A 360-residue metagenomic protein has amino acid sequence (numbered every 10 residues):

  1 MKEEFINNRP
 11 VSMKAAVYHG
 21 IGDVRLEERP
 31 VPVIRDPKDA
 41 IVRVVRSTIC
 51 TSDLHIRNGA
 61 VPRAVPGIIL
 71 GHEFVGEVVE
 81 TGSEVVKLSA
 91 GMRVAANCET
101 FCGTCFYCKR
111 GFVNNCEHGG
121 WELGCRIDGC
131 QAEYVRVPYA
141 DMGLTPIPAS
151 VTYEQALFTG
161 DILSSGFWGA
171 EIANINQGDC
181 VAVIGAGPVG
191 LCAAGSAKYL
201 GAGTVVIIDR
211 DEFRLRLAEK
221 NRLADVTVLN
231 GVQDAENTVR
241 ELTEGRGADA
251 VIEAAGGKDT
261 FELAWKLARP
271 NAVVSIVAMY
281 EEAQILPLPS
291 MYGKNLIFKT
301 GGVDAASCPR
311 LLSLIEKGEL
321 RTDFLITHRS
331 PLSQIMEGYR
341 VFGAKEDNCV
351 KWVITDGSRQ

Functional and structural regions predicted by a protein language model:
M1-V75, E133-V135, Y139, N230 (+1 more regions): Short N-terminal strand-loop motif that marks the start of NAD(P)H/FAD-dependent oxidoreductase cofactor-binding domains
K2-M13, Q233, E262-K266, A305-Q360: C-terminal hydrophobic helical "lid"/dimerization subdomain of Rossmann-like NAD(P)H-dependent oxidoreductases
P32-S47, A60-K109, P148-V151: Glycine-rich beta-strand-centered segment in the early N-terminal region that forms part of a ligand/cofactor-binding
S89, A149-V232: Mid-domain Rossmann-like dinucleotide-binding core that forms the NAD(H)/NADP(H) cofactor-binding site
C102-I184: NAD(P)H dinucleotide-binding glycine-rich loop of Rossmann-like/cofactor-binding domains, especially the beta1-alpha1
A173-I175, L200, L215-I297, M336 (+1 more regions): Glycine-rich cofactor phosphate-binding loops and adjacent beta1-alpha1 units of small-molecule cofactor enzyme domains
D209, A278, G302: Conserved acidic E/D residue at the C-terminus of a beta-strand in Rossmann-like folds
